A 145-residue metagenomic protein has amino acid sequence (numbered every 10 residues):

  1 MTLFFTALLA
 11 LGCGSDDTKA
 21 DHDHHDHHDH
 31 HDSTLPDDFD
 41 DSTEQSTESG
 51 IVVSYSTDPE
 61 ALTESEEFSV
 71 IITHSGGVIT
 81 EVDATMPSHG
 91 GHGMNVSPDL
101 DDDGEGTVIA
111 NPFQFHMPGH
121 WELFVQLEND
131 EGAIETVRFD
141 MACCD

Functional and structural regions predicted by a protein language model:
M1-T6: Sec-dependent signal peptide recognition, specifically the positively charged N-region followed immediately by
L9-G12: C-terminal motif of bacterial Sec signal peptides marking the signal peptidase cleavage site
S15, A20, H25-D145: Contiguous segments within soluble domain cores/interaction surfaces
